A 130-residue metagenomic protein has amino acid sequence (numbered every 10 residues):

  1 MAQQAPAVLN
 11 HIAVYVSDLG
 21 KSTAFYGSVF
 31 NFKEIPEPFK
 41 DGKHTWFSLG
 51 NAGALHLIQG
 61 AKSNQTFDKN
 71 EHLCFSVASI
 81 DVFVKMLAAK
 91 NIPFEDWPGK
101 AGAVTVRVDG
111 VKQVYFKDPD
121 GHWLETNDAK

Functional and structural regions predicted by a protein language model:
M1-G20, E71-L73: N-terminal beta-strand motif that seeds the catalytic metal site of vicinal oxygen chelate
Q3, K90-K130: Vicinal oxygen chelate
P6-V8, Q65-N70, R107-V108: Short glycine-enriched loop/turn motifs at secondary-structure junctions
V14-L55: Core segments of cupin and vicinal oxygen chelate
H56-I58, E125: Conserved beta-strand in the GNAT
D81-M86: Short amphipathic alpha-helices within nucleic acid-binding modules
